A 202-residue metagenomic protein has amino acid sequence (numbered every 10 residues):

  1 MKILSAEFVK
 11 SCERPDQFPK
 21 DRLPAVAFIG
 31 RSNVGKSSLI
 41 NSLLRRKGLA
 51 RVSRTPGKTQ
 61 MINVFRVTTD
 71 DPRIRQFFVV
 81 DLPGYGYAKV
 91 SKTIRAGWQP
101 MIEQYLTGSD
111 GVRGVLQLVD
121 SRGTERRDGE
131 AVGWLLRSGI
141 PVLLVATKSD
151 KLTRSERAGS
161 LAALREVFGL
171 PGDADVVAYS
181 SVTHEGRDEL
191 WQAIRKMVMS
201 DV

Functional and structural regions predicted by a protein language model:
M1-Y87, M199: Conserved G1/Walker A P-loop phosphate-binding module
I3-D16, K151-V202: Canonical P-loop GTPase G-domain recognition
F18, T59-V64, F77, P83-R113 (+1 more regions): Switch II of P-loop NTPase G domains
R22-L23, L43, K92-R95, E130-W134 (+2 more regions): Short, glycine/charged-enriched secondary-structure capping and boundary segments
G48, M61, R75-F78, I94-W98 (+7 more regions): Helical mechanochemical/support elements of P-loop NTPase systems and associated helical scaffolds
F65, T147, L190: Residue-level signal for inorganic ion chemistry
D81, T147, S180: Active-site glycine-centered loops adjacent to acidic/histidine catalytic or metal-binding residues that shape
E103-A174: Conserved C-terminal guanine-recognition region of P-loop GTPase G domains, centered on the G4
